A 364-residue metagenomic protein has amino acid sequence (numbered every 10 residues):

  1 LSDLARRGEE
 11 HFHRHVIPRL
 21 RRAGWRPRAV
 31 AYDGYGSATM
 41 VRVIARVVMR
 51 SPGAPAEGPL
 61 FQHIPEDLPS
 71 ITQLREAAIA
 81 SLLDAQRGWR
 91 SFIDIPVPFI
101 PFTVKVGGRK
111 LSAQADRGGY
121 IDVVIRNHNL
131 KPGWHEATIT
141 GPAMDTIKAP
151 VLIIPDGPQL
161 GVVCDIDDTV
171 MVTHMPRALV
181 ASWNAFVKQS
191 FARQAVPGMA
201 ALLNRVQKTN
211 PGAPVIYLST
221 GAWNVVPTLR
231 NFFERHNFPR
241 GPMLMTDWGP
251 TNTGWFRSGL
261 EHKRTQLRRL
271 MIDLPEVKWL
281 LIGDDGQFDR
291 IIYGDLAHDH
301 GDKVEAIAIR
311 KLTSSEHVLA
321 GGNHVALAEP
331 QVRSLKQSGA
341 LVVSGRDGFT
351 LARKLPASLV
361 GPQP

Functional and structural regions predicted by a protein language model:
L1-D3, G221-P364: C-terminal cap/substrate-recognition subdomain and adjoining C-terminal extension of metal-dependent phosphatase-like
L1-P150, I154, G348-P364: Intrinsically disordered, serine/threonine/proline
S2-A23, Y32-S37, V43-R46, P96-P98 (+3 more regions): Alpha-helical substrate-recognition element adjacent to the catalytic core
A54, P132, L160, T173 (+1 more regions): Intrinsically disordered, low-complexity acidic/polar segments
I64-E66, I121-V123, P132, D156 (+8 more regions): Short, low-complexity, polar/charged sequence segments that are solvent-exposed and flexible
